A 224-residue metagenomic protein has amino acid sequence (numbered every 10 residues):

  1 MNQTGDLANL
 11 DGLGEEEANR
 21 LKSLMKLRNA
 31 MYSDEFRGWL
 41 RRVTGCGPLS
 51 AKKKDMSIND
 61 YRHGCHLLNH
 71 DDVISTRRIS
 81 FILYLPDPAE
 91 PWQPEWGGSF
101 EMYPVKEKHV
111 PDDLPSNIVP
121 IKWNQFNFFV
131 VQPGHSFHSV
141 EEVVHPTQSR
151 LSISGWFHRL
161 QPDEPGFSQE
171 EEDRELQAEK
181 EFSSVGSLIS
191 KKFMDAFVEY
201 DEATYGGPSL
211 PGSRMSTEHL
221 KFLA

Functional and structural regions predicted by a protein language model:
M1, G47-L49, A89-P94: Proline-centered turn/helix-capping motifs that create local helix->coil transitions or kinks
M1-V43, G206-A224: Non-heme Fe(II)/2-oxoglutarate
N2-N9, P48-L49, K106, P120-K122: Short, functional N-terminal and low-complexity linear motifs
G12-E16, L21, M25, R41-C46 (+5 more regions): Sparse, context-dependent recognition of short Cys/His-centered cofactor- or disulfide-binding micro-motifs
L13, E17, E35, C46 (+3 more regions): Residue-level signal for well-ordered alpha-helical segments
L27, M31, F36-R42, C46-K53 (+2 more regions): Active-site-proximal binding-pocket segments
K54-R77, Y84-L223: Catalytic core of Fe(II)/2-oxoglutarate
